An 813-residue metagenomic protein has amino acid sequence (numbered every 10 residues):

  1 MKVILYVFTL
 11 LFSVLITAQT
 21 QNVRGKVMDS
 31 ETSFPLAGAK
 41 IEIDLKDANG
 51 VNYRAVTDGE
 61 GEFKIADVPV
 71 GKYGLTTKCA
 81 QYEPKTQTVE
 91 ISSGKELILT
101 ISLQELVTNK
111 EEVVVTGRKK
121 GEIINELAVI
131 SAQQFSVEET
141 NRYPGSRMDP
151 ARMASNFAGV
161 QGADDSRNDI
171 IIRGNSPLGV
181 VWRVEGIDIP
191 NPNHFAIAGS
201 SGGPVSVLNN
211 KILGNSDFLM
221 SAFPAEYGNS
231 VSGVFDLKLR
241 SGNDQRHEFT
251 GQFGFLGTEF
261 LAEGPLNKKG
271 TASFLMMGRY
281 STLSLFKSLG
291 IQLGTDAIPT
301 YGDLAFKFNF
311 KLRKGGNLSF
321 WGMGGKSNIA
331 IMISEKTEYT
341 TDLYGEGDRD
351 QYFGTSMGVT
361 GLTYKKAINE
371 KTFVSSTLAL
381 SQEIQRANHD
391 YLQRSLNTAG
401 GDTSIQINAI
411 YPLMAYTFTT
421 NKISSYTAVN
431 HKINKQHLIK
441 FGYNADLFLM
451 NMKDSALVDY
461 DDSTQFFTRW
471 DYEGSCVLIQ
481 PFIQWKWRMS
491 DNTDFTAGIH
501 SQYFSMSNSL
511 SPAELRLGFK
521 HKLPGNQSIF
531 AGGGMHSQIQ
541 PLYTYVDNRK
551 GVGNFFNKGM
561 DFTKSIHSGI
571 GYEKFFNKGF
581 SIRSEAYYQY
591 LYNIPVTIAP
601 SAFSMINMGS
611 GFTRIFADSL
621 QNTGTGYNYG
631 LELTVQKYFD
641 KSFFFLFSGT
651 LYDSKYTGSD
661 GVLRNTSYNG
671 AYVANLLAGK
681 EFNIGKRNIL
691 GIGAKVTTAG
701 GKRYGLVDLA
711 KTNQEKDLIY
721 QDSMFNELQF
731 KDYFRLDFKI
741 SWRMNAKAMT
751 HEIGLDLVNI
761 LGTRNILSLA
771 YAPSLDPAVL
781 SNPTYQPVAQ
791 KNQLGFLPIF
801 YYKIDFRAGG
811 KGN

Functional and structural regions predicted by a protein language model:
A18-E112: Periplasm-facing N-terminal accessory domains of Gram-negative outer-membrane beta-barrel systems
E83, E90-I98, E112-F223, V234 (+1 more regions): Periplasmic N-terminal accessory/gating domains of Gram-negative outer-membrane beta-barrel systems
N193, G199, S334-E335, Y339 (+5 more regions): Surface-exposed extracellular loop regions of Gram-negative outer-membrane beta-barrel proteins, predominantly
G254-Y280, L293-M332, Y352-S376, L380 (+1 more regions): Transmembrane beta-barrel wall of Gram-negative outer-membrane proteins
N317-A367, Q382-Q406, I410-T419: Flexible loop and strand-edge segments within Gram-negative outer membrane beta-barrel domains
M414, K422-S424, R469-S475, Q480 (+4 more regions): Outer membrane beta-barrel strand-and-loop segments of large Gram-negative receptors, especially TonB-dependent
S490, Y588-Y590, F612-G700, K803: Gram-negative outer-membrane beta-barrel transporters
F645, T697-K716, Y733-R735, W742-N813: C-terminal beta-signal and adjacent terminal beta-strands/loops of Gram-negative outer-membrane beta-barrel proteins
